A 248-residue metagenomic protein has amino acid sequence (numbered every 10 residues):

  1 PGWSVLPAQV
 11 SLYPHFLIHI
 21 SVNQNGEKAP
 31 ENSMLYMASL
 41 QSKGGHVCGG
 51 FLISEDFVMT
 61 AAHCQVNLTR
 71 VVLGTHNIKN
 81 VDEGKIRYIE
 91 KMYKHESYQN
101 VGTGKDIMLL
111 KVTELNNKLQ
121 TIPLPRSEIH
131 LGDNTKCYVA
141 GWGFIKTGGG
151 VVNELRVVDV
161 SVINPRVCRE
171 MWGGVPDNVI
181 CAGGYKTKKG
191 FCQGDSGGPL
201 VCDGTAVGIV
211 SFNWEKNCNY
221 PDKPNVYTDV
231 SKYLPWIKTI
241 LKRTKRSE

Functional and structural regions predicted by a protein language model:
P1-M59, T69-T75, N80-G84, T239 (+1 more regions): Protease-domain processing segments flanking chymotrypsin-fold serine proteases, especially trypsin-like
N25-E31, Y98-G102, I129, G148-V151 (+2 more regions): Conserved, non-catalytic sequence blocks in retroelement Pol enzymes and Pol-derived host proteins
M37-Q41, Y138-E248: Extracellular trypsin-like serine protease catalytic domains
L40, V58-N100, N117, V158 (+1 more regions): Conserved H-D interstitial segment of serine endopeptidase catalytic domains
Q41-G44, K111-N116, R126, G183-K186: A structural micro-motif recognizing beta-strand termini and the immediately following turn/loop segments
V58-A61, T103-S127, E154-V157: Conserved active-site neighborhood of the chymotrypsin/trypsin-like protease fold
E96-Q99, E114-V152: Active-site substrate-binding loop(s) of clan PA
